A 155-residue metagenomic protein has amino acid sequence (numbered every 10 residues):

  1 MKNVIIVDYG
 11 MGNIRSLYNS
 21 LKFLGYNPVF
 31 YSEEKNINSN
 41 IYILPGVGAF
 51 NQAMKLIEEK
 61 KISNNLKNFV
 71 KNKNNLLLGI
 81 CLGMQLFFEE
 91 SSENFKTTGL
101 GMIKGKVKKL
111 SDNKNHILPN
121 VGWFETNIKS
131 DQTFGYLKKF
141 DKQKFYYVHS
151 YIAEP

Functional and structural regions predicted by a protein language model:
M1-I5: Extreme N-terminal starter segment of soluble prokaryotic enzymes
V7-Y9: Short hydrophobic segments within beta-strands
N27-N38: Short acidic low-complexity segments
I37, F69-N72, G105-P155: Amide-donor transfer/coupling interface in amidating biosynthetic enzymes
I37-G46: Short acidic/histidine-rich motifs immediately flanking catalytic phosphotransfer sites in two-component signaling
G48-V121: Cysteine-nucleophile active-site neighborhood
